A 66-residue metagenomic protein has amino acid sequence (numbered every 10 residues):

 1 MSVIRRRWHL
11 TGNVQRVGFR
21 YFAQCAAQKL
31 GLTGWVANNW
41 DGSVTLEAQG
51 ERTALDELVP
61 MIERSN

Functional and structural regions predicted by a protein language model:
M1-N66: Intrinsically disordered, low-complexity, mixed-charge
